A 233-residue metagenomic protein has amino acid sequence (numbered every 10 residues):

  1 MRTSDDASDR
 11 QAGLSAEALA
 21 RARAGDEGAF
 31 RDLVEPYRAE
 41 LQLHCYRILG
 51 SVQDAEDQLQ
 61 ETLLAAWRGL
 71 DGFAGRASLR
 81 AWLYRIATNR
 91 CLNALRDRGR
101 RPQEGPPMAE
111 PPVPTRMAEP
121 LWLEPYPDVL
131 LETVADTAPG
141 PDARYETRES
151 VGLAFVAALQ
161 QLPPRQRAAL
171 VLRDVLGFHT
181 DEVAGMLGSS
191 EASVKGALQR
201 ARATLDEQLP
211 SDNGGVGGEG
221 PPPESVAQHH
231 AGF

Functional and structural regions predicted by a protein language model:
G13, A24-E27, W122-Q166, P223-A231: Amphipathic alpha-helical segment used for protein-protein interaction
A20-L43, Q53, W67: A short, charge-rich alpha-helical start-of-domain segment used by transcription regulators
R23-A24, R47-V52, E61-L79, N93-P102 (+2 more regions): Sigma70-family region 2
L33, Y37, L41, T62 (+3 more regions): Residue-level preference for hydrophobic side chains embedded in well-ordered alpha helices
Y37, Q58, S150, A197-R200: Residues within the DNA-recognition helix of helix-turn-helix
Y84, L95-Y126, L209-G218: Short, basic/polar amphipathic helix motif occurring as a linker/hinge flanking DNA-binding modules in transcription
Q160, P164-A168, L172-S193: Helix-turn-helix DNA-binding module
E191-F233: Solvent-exposed, charged amphipathic helical/linker segments at domain boundaries
